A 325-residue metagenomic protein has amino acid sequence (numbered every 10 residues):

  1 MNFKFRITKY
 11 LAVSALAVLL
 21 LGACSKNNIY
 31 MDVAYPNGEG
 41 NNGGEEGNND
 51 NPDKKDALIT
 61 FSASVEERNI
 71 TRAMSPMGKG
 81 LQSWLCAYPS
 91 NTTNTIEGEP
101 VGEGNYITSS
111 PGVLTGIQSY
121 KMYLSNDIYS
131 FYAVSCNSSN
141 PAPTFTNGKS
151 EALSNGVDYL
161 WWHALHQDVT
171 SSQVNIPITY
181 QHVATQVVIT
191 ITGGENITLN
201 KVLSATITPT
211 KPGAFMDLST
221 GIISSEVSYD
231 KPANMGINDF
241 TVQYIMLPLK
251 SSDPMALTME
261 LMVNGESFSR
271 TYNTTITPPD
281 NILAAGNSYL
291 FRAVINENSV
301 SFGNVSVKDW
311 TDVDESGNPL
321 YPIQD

Functional and structural regions predicted by a protein language model:
N2-F5, Y10, G22-D325: Sec-type signal peptide cleavage vicinity
Y10-A17: Sec-dependent N-terminal signal peptides
